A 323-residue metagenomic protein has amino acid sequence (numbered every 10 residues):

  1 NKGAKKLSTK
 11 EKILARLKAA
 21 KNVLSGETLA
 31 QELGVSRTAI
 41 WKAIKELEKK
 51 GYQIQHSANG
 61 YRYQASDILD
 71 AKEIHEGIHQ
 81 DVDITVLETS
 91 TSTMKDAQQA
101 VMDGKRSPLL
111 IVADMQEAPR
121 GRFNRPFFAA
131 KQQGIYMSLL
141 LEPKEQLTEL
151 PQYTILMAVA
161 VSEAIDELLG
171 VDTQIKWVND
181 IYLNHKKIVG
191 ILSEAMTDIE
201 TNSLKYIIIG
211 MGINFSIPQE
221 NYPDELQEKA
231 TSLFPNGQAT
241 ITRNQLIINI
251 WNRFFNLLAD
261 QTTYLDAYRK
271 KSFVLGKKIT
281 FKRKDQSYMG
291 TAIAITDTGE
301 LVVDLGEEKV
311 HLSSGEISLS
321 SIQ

Functional and structural regions predicted by a protein language model:
G3-V35, K49, Q146-L147, I155-T173 (+1 more regions): Long, positively charged amphipathic alpha-helical accessory segments at protein N-termini or as interdomain linkers
K6-A158, D166, I241: N-terminal lobe of the biotin/lipoate ligase/transferase fold
I40, T93, M137, D180 (+3 more regions): Residue-level signal for inorganic ion chemistry
Q55-A58, K176, I295-T296: Short, ordered beta-strand-loop transition motifs
N59, V178, N184: Short loop/turn motifs enriched for small/polar and acidic residues
L109, D172-K176: A short coil-to-beta-strand element that immediately follows conserved catalytic motifs
D114, V178, I209-I213: Glycine-rich beta-strand-to-loop/alpha-helix junction loops that act as flexible
